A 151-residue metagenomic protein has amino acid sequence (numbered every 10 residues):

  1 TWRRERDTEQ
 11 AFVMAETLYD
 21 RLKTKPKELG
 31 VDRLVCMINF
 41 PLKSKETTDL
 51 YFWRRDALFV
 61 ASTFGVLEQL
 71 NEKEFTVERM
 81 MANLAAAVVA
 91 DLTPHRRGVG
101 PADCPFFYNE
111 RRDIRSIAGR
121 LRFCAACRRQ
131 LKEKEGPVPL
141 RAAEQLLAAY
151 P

Functional and structural regions predicted by a protein language model:
T1-L29: Propeptide-to-catalytic entry region of secreted or membrane-anchored zinc metalloproteases
T1-R4, L34, D91-C104: Short glycine-rich, low-complexity/disordered patches
M14, S44-T48, L70-N71: Active-site-adjacent loop/helix micro-motif of nuclease/hydrolase catalytic cores
P26-P41: A short, hydrophobic beta-strand-centered structural micro-motif
V31-D32, D56-F59: Short glycine-/polar-rich loops that comprise or flank the Walker A/P-loop and associated switch/sensor motifs
P41-D56: Catalytic zinc-binding patch centered on the HExxH motif and its immediate surroundings that defines zinc-dependent
Y51-W53, R97-P151: Metalloprotease/metallohydrolase-associated module, dominated by Zn2+-dependent proteases
A61-G100: Active-site recognition of the HExxH zinc-binding catalytic motif
